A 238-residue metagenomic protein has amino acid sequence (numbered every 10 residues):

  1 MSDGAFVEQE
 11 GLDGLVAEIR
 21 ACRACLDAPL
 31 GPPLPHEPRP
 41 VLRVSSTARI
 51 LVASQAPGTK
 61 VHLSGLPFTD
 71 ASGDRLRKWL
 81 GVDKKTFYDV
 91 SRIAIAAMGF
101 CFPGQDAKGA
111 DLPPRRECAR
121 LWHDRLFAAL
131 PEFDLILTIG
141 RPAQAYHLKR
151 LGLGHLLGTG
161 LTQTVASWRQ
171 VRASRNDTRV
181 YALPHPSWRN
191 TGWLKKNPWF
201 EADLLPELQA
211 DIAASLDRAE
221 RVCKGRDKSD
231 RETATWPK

Functional and structural regions predicted by a protein language model:
S2-A219: A polyanion-binding, active-site-adjacent surface
D227-D230: Intrinsic-disorder-associated, low-complexity terminal segments enriched in Asp/Asn/His/Tyr and depleted of Lys/Arg
T233-T235: Ala/Thr-enriched low-complexity intrinsically disordered regions
K238: Catalytic cores of phosphodiester-bond-cleaving enzymes
